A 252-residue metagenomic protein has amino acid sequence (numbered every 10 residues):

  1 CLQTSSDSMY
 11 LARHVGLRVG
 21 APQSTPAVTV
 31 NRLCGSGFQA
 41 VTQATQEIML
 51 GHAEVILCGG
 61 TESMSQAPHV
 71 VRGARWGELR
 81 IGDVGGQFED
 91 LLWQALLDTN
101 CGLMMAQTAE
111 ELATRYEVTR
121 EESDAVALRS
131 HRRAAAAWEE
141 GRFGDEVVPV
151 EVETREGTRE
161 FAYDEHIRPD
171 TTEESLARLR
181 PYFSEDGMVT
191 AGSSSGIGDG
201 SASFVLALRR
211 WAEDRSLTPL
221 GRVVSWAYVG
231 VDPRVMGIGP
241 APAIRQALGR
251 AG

Functional and structural regions predicted by a protein language model:
C1-Q3, R32-S36, G60-S65, A74 (+1 more regions): Acidic, glycine-rich active-site loops and adjacent beta-strand->loop/helix elements that engage anionic groups
L2-E54, T99-M104, D170-G196: Conserved catalytic cysteine-centered active-site region of acyl-thioester-dependent Claisen-condensing enzymes
L11-A21, Q46-L50, A67-D83, R210: A glycine- and small-aliphatic-rich helix-loop capping segment at beta-alpha/alpha-beta transitions that lines
P26-N31, I56-G60, E122-R129, V147-V152 (+1 more regions): Beta-strand segments within the central parallel beta-sheet cores of soluble alpha/beta enzyme folds
R32-E62, Q107, A113-R142, S203-R210: Active-site-proximal alpha-helical scaffold in enzymes
V55-E111: Flexible glycine-/small-residue-enriched beta->alpha junction loops that bind anionic phosphate/pyrophosphate groups
E121-D214: N-terminal extracellular/periplasmic Venus flytrap/periplasmic-binding protein-like
R209-G252: Glycine- and Gly-Pro-enriched alpha-helical subdomains that act as flexible, kink-prone "lid/hinge" or packing modules
